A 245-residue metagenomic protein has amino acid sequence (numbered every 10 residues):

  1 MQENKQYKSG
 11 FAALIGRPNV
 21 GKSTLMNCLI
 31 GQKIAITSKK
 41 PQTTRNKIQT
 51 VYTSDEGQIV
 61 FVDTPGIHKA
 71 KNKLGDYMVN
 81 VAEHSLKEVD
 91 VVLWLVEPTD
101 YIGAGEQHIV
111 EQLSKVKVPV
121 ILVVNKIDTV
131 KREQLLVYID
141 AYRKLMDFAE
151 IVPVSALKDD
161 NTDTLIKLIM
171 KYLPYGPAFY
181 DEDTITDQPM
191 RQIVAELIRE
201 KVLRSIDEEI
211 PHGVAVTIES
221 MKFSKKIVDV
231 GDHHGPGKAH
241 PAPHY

Functional and structural regions predicted by a protein language model:
M1-E88, V96, D232-H234: Conserved G1/Walker A P-loop phosphate-binding module
V20, T24, K39, T43 (+10 more regions): Charged, alpha-helix-enriched surfaces in structured cytosolic catalytic cores of large nucleotide-utilizing machines
Q32, V51-D55, A70, S85 (+5 more regions): Conserved, well-folded catalytic cores of nucleic-acid-processing and energy-transducing macromolecular machines
P41-T43, P65-H68, P98-I102, I127-V130 (+3 more regions): Conserved nucleotide-binding/hydrolysis micro-motifs of P-loop NTPases
Y52-Q58, Y77-I151, K222-K226: Conserved C-terminal guanine-recognition region of P-loop GTPase G domains, centered on the G4
V62, V123, T217-E219: Solvent-exposed beta-strand sheet faces enriched in polar/charged residues
V118-P119, D128-M190: Canonical P-loop GTPase G-domain recognition
M190-Y245: P-loop NTP-binding site
